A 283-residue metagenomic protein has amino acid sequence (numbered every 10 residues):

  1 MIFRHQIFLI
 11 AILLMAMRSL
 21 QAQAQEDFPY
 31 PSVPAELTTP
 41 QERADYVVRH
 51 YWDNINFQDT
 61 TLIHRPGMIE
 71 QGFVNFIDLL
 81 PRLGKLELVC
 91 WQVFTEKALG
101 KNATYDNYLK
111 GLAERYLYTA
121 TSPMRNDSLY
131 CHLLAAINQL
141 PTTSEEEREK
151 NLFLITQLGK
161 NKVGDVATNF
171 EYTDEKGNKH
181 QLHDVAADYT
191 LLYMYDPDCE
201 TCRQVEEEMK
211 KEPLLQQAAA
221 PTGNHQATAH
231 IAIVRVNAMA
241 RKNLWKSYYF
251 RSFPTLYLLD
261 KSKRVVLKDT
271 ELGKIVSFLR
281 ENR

Functional and structural regions predicted by a protein language model:
M1-E26, K268: Bacterial Sec-dependent N-terminal signal peptides
Q23-E171: Oxidative protein folding and maturation machinery
V166, R251-F253: Short, small/polar residue-rich loop motifs at catalytic or cofactor-binding pockets
F170, P254-K268: A short, hydrophobic beta-strand/beta-hairpin element that forms part of a small beta-sheet core
H180-E206: Short active-site neighborhood of thiol/selenol oxidoreductases, capturing the structured segment around
T201-A219, L272: Typically the conserved alpha-helix immediately C-terminal to a functionally engaged Cys/Sec in thioredoxin-like
Q216-N243: Thiol-based oxidoreductase modules, predominantly thioredoxin-like and allied folds used for disulfide exchange
S262-R283: Non-catalytic, surface beta->alpha helical segment in thiol-disulfide oxidoreductase systems
